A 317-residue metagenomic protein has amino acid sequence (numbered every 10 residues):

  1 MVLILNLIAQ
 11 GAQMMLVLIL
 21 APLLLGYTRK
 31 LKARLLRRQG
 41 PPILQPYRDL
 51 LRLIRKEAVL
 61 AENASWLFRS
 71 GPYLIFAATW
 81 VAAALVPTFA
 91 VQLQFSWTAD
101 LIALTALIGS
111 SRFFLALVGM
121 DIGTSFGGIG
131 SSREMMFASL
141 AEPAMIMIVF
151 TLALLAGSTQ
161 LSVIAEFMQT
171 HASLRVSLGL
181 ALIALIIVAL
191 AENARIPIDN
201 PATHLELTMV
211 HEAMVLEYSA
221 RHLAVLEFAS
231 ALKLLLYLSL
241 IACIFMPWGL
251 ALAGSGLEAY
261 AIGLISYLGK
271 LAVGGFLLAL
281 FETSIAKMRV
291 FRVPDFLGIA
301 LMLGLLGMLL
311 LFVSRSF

Functional and structural regions predicted by a protein language model:
A9-L20, S96-G109, H171-E192, Y260-G263: Alpha-helical transmembrane segments
L23-L31, S110-L117, I183-N200, A272-F281: Transmembrane alpha-helical segments that form the membrane-embedded catalytic/substrate-channel core of multi-pass
A33, R37-I54, N200-H222: Juxtamembrane inter-helical linkers in multi-pass membrane proteins
D49-F68, T124-I129, V215-H222: Cytosolic juxtamembrane amphipathic/interface segments immediately preceding and feeding into a transmembrane helix
W80, A103-V118, S139-A156: Mid-bilayer segments of alpha-helical transmembrane spans in multi-pass integral membrane proteins that mediate
Q94-W97, T151-A181: Juxtamembrane/interfacial segments at transmembrane-helix boundaries in multi-pass membrane proteins
L277-L303: Interfacial loop-to-transmembrane junctions
G307-F317: Juxtamembrane boundary at the C-terminal end of a transmembrane helix
